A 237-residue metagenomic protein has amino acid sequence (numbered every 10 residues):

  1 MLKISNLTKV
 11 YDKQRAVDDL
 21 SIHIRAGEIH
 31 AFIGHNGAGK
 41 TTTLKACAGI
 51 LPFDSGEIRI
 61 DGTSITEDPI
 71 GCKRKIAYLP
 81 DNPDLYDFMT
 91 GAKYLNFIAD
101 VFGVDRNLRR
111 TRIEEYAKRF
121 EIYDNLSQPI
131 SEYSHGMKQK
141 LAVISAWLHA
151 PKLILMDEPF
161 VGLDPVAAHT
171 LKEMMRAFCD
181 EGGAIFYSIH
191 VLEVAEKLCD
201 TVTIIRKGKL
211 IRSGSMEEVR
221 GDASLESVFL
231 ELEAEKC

Functional and structural regions predicted by a protein language model:
G56-E67, G71-C72: Conserved ABC transporter NBD signature motif
N96, D100, N107-N125: Conserved ABC ATPase "signature" region
P129-Y133: Conserved ABC ATPase signature
I154-D157: Catalytic Walker B motif of ABC-type/P-loop ATPase nucleotide-binding domains
H169-E181: Helical segment within the ABC ATPase nucleotide-binding domain
S213-G214: ABC ATPase "signature
